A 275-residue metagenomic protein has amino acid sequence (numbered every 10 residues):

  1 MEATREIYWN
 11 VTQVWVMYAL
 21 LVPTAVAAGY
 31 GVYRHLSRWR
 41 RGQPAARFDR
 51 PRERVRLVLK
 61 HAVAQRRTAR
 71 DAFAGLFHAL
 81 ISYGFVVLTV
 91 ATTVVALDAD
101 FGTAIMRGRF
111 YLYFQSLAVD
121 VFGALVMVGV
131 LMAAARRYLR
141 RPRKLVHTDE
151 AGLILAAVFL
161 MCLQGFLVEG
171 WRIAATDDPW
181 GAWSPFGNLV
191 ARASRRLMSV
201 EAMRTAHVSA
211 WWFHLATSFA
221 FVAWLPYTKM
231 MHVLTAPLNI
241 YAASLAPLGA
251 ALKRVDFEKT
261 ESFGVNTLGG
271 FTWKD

Functional and structural regions predicted by a protein language model:
M1-K274: Membrane-embedded alpha-helical bundles of multi-pass integral membrane proteins
